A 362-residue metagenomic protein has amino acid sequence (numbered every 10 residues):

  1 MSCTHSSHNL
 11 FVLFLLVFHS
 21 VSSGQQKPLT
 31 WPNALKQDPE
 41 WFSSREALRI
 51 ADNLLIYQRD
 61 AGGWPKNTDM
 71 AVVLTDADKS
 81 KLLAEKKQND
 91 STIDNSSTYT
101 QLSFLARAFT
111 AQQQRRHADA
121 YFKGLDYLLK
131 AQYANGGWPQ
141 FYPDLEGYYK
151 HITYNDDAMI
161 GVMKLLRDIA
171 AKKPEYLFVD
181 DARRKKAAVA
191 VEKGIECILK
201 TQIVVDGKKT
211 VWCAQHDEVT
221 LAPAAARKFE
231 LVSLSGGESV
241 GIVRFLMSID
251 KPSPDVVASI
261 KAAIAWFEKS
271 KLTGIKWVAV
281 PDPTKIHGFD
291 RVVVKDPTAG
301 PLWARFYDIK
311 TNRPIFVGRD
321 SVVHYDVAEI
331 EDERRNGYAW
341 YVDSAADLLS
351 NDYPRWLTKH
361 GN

Functional and structural regions predicted by a protein language model:
M1-Q26: Bacterial Sec-dependent N-terminal signal peptides
Q25-I50, D168-K193, V219-A226, E230 (+1 more regions): Terminal, non-catalytic domain-edge segments
L35-S43, L82-S97, E146-M159, A225-E238: Solvent-exposed loop and edge beta-strand segments that line ligand/cofactor-binding and catalytic clefts
S44, L48-F104: N-terminal carbohydrate-binding/catalytic regions of secreted carbohydrate-active enzymes
R49-G62, A120-G137, A188-G207, S259-K276: Long, well-ordered core segments of solenoidal/helical folds
Y57, A108-A111, A131, I169-K172 (+2 more regions): Residue-level signature of the C-terminal ends
W64-P65, D69-A71, D78-E85, A134-L145 (+1 more regions): Intrinsic, low-complexity N-terminal interaction/targeting segments
A118, F122-L125, L129, E146 (+2 more regions): Eukaryote-skewed repeat-based solenoidal scaffolds used as protein-protein interaction platforms, primarily
